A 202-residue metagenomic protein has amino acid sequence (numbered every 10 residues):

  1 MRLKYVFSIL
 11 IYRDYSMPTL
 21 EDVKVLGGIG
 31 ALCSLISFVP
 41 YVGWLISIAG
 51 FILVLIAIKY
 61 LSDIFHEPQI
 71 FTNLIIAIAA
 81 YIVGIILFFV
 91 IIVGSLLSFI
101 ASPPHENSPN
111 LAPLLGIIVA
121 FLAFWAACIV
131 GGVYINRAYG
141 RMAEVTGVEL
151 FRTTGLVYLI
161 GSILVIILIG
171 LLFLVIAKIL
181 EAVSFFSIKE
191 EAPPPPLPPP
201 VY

Functional and structural regions predicted by a protein language model:
V6-S37, G43-I85, L111, A127-I163 (+1 more regions): Membrane-interface extramembranous regions at the lipid-water interface
L35-V39, I92, L115: Glycine/serine-rich loop-strand microenvironments at binding/catalytic pocket rims
F38, E106, V119-L122: General secondary-structure edge motif
F89-S102: Membrane-helix interface motif
F99-A112: Membrane-interface interhelical connector segments
A112-C128, I166: Hydrophobic alpha-helical transmembrane segments
